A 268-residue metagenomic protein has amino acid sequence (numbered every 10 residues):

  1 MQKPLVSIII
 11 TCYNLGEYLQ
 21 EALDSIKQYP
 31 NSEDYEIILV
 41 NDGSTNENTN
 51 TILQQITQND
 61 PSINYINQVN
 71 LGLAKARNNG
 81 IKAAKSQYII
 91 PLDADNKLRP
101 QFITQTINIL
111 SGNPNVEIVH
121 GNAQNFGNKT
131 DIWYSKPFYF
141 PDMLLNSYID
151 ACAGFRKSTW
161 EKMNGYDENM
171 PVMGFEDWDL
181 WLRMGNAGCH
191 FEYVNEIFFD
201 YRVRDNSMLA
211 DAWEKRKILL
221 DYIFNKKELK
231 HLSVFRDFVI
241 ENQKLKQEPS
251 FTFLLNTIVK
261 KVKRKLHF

Functional and structural regions predicted by a protein language model:
P4-S7, E36, D179: Cell-envelope/extracellular polymer assembly enzymes that use nucleotide-activated donors
I10-E21, G43-S44: Active-site beta-to-alpha loop of glycosyltransferases that engages the nucleotide-sugar donor
D24-D34: Short, acidic, metal-binding catalytic loop of nucleotide-sugar glycosyltransferases
N41-I52, D93: A conserved acidic beta->alpha catalytic loop
Q68-A84: Glycine-rich, basic loop-to-helix element that forms the pyrophosphate-binding segment of sugar-nucleotide handling
I89: Short aromatic/hydrophobic "clamp" motif used to bind/position activated sugar donors
Q101-W133: Conserved donor NDP-sugar-binding/catalytic core segment of glycosyltransferases
F140-R216: Conserved nucleotide-sugar donor-binding catalytic segment
